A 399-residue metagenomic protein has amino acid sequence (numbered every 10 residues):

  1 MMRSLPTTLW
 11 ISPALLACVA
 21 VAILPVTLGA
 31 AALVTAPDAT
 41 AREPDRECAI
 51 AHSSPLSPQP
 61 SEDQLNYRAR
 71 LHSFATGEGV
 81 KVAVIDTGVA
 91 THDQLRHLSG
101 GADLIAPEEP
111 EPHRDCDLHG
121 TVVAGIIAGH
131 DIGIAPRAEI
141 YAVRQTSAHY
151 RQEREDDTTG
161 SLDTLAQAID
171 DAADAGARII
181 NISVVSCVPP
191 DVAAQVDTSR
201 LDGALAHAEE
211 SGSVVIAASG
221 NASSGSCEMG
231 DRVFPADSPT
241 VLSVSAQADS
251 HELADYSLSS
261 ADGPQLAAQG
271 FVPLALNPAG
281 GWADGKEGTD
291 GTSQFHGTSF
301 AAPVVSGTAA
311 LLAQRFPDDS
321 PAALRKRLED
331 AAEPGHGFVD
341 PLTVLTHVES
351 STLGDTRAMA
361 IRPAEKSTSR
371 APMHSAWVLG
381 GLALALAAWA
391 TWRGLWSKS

Functional and structural regions predicted by a protein language model:
M1-A39, S375-R393: Secretory targeting and sorting signals
R3-T7, P25, G29-G79, D93: Protease zymogen maturation seam
R70-V82, T87-G101, P110-S161, S260-G263 (+1 more regions): Subtilisin-like serine protease catalytic core
E78-V82, P136-I140, D174-I180, E210-V215 (+1 more regions): Loop/turn elements at helix/coil->beta-strand transitions in domains of secreted/extracellular proteins
D86, A236-Q314: Extracellular S/T/G-rich loop segment that most often corresponds to the catalytic His/Ser-adjacent loop
T87-T91, L104, I132, T146-Y150 (+5 more regions): Solvent-exposed loop/turn segments at secondary-structure junctions within structured extracellular/periplasmic domains
H149-F234, T292-H296, F300: Substrate-binding/access-modulating region of protease and related hydrolase catalytic domains
Q314-S399: C-terminal subdomain of the subtilisin-like protease fold in secreted/lumenal serine endopeptidases
